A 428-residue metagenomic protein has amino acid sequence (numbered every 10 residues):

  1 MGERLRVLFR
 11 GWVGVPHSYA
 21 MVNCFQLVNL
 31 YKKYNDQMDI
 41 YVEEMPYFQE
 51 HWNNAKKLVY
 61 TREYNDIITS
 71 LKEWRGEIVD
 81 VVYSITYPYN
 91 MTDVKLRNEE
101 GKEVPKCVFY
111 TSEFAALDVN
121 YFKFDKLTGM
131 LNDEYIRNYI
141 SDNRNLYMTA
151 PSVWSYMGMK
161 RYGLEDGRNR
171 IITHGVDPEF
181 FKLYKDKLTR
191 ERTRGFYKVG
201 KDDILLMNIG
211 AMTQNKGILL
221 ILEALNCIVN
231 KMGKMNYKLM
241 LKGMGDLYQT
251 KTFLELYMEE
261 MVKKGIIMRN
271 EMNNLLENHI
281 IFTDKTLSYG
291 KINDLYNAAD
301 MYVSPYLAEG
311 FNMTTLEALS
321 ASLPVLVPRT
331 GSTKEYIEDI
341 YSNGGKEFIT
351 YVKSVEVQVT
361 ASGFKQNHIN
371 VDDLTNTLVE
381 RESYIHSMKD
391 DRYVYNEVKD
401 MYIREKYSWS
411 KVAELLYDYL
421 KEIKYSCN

Functional and structural regions predicted by a protein language model:
M1-I78: N-terminal pre-catalytic "stem/leader" segment of glycosyltransferase-like enzymes
L8, G200-K216, L222-L225, L239-M240: Conserved donor-binding/catalytic core segment of Leloir-type glycosyltransferases
L8, H51-L146, V153-W154, G158: Extended catalytic core of nucleotide-activated donor transferases of GT-like folds
R144-K160, E165-K187: Donor nucleotide-sugar binding/catalytic pocket of nucleotide-sugar-dependent glycosyltransferases
K251-G290: Nucleotide-activated donor-binding/catalytic signature segment of Leloir-type glycosyltransferases, i.e., the conserved
L307: Aromatic "clamp/platform" in nucleotide-sugar-dependent glycosyltransferases that forms part of the donor/acceptor
P324-V327, I337-E338, E347: Short hydrophobic beta-strand element within catalytic cores of glycosyltransferases and related nucleotide-activated
N367-D373, H386-L420: A charged, aromatic-enriched C-terminal amphipathic alpha-helix characteristic of glycosyltransferases across folds
